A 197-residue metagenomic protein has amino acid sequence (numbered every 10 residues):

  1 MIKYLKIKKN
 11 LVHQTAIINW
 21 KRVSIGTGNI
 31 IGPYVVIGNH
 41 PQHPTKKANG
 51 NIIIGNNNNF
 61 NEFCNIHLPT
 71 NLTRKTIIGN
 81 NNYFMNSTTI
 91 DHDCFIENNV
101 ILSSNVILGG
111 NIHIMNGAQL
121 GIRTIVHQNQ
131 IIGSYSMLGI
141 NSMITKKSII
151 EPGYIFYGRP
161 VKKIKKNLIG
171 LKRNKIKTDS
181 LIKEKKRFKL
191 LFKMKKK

Functional and structural regions predicted by a protein language model:
M1-K8, I30-I54, E62-N65, P69 (+4 more regions): Glycine-rich hexapeptide-repeat left-handed beta-helix
H13-I17, G32: Conserved CoA-thioester-binding segment of acyl-CoA-metabolizing enzymes
D91: Short metal-binding segments enriched for Cys and/or His
